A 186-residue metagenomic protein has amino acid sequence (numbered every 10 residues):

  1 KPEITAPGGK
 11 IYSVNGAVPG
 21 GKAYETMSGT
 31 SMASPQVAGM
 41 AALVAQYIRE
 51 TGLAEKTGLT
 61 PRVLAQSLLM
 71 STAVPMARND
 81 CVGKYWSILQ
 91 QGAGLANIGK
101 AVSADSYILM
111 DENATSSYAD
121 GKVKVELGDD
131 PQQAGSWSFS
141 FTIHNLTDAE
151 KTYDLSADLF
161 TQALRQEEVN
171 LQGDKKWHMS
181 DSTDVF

Functional and structural regions predicted by a protein language model:
K1-P2: Structured lumen-facing ectodomains of secretory-pathway proteins
T5-D80: Hydrolase catalytic cores
E55, K84-F186: Secreted peptidase-domain scaffold signal
